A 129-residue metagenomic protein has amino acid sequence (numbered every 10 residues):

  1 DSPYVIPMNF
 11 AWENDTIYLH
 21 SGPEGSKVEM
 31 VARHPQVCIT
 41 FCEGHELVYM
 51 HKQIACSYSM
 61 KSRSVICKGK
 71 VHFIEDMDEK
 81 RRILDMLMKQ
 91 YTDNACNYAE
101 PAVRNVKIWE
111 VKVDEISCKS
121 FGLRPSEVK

Functional and structural regions predicted by a protein language model:
D1-P23, I39: Short beta-strand segments
I6, E13-D15, R33-V37, K61-C67 (+1 more regions): A generic structural signal for short beta-strands and their flanking turns/coil linkers
H20, E24, M30-A32, K80: Hydrophobic alpha-helical segments and helix-packing faces
E24-V28, C38, E46-L47: Histidine-centered metal-chelating micro-motifs
E29-R33, C56-S59: Short, charge-rich binding segments
M30-F41, V128: Short charge-dense sequence patches
G44-K129: Charged, gly/pro-rich active-site loop segments
